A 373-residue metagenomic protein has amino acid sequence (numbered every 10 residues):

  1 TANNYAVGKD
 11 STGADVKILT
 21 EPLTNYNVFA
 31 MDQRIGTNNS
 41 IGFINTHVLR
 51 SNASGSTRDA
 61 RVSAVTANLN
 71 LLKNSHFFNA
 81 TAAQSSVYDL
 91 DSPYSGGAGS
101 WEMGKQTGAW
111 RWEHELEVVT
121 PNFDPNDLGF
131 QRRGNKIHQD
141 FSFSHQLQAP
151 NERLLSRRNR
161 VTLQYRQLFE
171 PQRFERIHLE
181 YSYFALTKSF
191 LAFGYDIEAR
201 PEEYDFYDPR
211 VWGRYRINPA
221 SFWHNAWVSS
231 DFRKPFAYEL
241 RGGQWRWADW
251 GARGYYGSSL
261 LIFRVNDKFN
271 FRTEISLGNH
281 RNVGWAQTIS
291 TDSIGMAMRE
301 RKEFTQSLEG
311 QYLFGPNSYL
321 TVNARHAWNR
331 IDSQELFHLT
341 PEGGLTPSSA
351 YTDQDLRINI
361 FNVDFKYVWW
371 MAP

Functional and structural regions predicted by a protein language model:
T1-R58, S63-T66: A conserved hydrophobic secondary-structure block that centers on an alpha-helix together with its immediately flanking
A60, F77, T81-P373: Exposed, low-structure sequence patches enriched in small/polar residues
